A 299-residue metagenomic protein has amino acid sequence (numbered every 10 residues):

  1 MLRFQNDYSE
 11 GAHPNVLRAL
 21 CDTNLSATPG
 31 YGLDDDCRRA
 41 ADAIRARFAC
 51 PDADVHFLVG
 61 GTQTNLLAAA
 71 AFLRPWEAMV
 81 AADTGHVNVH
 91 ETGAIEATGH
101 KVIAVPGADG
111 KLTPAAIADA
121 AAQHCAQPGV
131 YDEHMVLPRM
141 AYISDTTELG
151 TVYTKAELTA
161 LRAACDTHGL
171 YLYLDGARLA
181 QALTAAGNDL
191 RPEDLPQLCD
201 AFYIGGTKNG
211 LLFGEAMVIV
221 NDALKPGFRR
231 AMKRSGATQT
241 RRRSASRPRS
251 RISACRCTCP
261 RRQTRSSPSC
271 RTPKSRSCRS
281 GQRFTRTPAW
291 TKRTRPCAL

Functional and structural regions predicted by a protein language model:
F4, L112-G176: Active-site phosphate-binding strand-loop segment of PLP-dependent enzymes
H13-G61, D83-N88, A94: Conserved N-terminal alpha-helix of the aminotransferase class I/II PLP-enzyme fold
D52-L73, I103-G110: Conserved core of the PLP fold type I
L73-L137: PLP-dependent aminotransferase-like
R74-W76, A245-L299: Conserved C-terminal alpha-helix-loop-beta "cap" of PLP-dependent enzymes that closes/shapes the active-site mouth
V102-I103, L172-L174, C257, F284: Hydrophobic beta-strand scaffold residues
L137-R139, V152, A185, D189-R265: Active-site C-terminal subdomain of aminotransferase-like
